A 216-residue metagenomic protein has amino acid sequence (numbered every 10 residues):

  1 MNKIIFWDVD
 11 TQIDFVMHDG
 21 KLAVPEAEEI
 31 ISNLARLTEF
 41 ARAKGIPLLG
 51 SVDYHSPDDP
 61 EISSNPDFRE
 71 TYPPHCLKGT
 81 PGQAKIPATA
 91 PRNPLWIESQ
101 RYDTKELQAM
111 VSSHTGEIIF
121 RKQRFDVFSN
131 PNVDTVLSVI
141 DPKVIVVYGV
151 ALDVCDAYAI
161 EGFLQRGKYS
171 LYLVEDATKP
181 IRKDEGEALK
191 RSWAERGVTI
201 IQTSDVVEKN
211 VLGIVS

Functional and structural regions predicted by a protein language model:
M1-F6: Extreme N-terminal starter segment of soluble prokaryotic enzymes
W7-V9, V52, E175: Active-site flanking residues adjacent to catalytic metal/cofactor-binding acidic residues
D19-A27, P74: Short glycine-enriched, charge-decorated loop/helix-capping segments at active-site entrances that position
S32-V144: Active-site alpha/beta core segments
A35-F40, C155-Q165: Histidine-anchored nucleotide/phosphate-binding helix
D53, K122, V150-L152, D176: Cofactor-binding loop segments of dinucleotide-utilizing enzymes, especially the Rossmann-like FAD- and NAD(P)+-binding
F120, T199-K209: Short acidic-hydrophobic, aromatic-tinged amphipathic segments that line or gate anion-handling sites
V146-G149, S170-K183, T203-S204: A short glycine-rich beta-strand->turn/loop micro-motif centered on a GG-aromatic cluster
